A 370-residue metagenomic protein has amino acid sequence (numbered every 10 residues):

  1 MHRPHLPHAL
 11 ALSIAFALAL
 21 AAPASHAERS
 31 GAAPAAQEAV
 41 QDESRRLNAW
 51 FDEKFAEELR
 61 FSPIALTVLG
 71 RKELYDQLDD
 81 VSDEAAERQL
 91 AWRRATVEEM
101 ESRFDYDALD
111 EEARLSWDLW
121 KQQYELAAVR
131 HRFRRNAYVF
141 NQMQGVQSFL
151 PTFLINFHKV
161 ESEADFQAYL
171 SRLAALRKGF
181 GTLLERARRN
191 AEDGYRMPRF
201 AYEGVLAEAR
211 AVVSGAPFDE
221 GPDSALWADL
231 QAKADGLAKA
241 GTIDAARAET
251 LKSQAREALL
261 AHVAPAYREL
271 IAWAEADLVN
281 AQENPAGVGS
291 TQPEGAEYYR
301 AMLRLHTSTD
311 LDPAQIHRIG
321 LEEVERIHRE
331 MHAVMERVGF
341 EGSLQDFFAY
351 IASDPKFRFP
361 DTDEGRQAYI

Functional and structural regions predicted by a protein language model:
M1-A11: Bacterial N-terminal signal peptides that target proteins for export
A9-A21: Bacterial N-terminal signal peptides
A21-A27: N-terminal signal peptide c-region/cleavage motif recognized by signal peptidases
E28-I370: N-terminal maturation segment of proteins
